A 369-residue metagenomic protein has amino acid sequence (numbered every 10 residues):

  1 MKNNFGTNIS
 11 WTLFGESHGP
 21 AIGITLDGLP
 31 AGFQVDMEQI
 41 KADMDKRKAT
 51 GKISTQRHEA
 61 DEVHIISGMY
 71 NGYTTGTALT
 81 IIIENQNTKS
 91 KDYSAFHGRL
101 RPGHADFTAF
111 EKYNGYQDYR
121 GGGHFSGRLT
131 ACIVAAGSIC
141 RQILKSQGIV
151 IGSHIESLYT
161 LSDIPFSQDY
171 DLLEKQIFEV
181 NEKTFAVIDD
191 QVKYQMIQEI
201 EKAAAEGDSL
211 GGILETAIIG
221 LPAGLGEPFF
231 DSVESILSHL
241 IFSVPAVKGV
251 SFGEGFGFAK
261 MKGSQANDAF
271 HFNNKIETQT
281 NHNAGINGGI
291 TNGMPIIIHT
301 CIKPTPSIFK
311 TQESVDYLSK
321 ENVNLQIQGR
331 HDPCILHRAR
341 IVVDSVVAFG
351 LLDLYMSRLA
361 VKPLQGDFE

Functional and structural regions predicted by a protein language model:
M1-E369: Generic N-terminal targeting/processing segments that precede catalytic cores or assembly contacts
